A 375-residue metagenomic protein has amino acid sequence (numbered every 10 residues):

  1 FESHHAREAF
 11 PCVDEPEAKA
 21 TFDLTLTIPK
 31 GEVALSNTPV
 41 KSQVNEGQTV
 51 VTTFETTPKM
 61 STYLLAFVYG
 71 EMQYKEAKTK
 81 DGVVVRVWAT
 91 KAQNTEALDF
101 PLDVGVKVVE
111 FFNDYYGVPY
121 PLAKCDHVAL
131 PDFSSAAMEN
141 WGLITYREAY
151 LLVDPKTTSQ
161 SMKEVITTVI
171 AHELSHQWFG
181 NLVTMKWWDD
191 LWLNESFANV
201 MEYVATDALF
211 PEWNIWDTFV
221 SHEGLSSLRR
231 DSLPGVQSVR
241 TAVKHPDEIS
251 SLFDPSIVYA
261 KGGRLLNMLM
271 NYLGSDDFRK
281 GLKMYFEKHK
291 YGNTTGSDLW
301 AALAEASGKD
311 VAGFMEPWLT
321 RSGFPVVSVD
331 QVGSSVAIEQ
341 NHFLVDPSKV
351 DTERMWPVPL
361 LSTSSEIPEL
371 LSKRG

Functional and structural regions predicted by a protein language model:
F1-E76, K80, V87, A97-F100: Extended, low-hydrophobicity, Ser/Thr/Pro/Gly-biased non-transmembrane segments
A18, V350-V358: Short coil-to-beta strand junction motifs in C2/discoidin
L24, V358-T363: Short polybasic amphipathic segments
I28-K30, H342-L344, S364: Beta-strand elements of well-folded, non-transmembrane domains
V33, L64-F67, G313-G323, P368-L371: Short, solvent-exposed secondary-structure boundary motifs
G47-V51, G82, G333-A337, G375: A generic structural signal for beta-strand entry/edge sites
F54, R86-K349: Hydrophobic alpha-helical and helix-loop surface patches within well-folded domains that function as non-catalytic
E55, S364-G375: Extended acidic/polar, glycine-enriched regions that form or flank non-catalytic beta-rich accessory modules
